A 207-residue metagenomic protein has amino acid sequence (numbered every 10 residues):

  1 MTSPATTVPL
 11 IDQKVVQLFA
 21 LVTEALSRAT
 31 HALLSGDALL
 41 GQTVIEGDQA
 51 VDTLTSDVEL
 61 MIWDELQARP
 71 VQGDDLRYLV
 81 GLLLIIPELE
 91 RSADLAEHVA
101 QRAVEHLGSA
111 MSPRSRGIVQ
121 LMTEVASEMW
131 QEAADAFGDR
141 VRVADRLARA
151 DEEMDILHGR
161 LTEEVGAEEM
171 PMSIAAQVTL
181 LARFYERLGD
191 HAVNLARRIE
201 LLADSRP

Functional and structural regions predicted by a protein language model:
M1-P207: Cytosolic, long alpha-helical scaffolding segments
